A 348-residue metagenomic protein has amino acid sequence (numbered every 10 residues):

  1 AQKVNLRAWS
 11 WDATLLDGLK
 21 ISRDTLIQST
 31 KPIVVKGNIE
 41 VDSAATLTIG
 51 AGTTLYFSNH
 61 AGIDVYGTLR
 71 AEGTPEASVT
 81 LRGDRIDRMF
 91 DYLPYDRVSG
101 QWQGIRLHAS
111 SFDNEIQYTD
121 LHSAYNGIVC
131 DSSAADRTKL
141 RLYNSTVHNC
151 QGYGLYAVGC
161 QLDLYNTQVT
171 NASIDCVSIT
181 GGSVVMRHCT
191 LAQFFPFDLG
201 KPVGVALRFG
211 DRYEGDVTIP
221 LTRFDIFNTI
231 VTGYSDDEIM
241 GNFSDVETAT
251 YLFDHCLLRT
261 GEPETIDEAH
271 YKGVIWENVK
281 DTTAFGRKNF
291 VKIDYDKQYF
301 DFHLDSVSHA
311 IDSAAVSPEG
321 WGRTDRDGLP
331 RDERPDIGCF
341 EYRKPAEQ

Functional and structural regions predicted by a protein language model:
A1-F300, V307-G322, R326-D327, F340-Q348: Beta-strand/loop edge motif enriched in small/polar residues
R331-P335: Extracellular interaction modules
